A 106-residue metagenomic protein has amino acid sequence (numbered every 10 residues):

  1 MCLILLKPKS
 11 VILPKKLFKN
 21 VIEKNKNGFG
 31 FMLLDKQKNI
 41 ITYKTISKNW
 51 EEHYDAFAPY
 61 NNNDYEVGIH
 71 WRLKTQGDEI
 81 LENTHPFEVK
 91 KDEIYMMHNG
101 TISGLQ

Functional and structural regions predicted by a protein language model:
M1-H53, V67: Extreme N-terminus nucleophile/cap motif
K24-N25, P59-N63, E88-K91: Flexible, charged surface loops at secondary-structure boundaries
A56-N62, D78-E79, N83: GIY-YIG nuclease catalytic motif and its immediate N-terminal context
Y60, D64-Y65, I69-T75: Regulatory input/activation interfaces that engage signals or partners
T75-I94: Acidic loop->beta-strand submotif enriched in PP2C/PPM serine/threonine phosphatases
M97: Short, acidic, Ser/Thr-enriched surface-loop or helix-capping motifs
G100: Active-site glycine/GP-rich loop and adjacent strand/helix microenvironment that borders small-molecule binding pockets
S103-Q106: Short histidine
